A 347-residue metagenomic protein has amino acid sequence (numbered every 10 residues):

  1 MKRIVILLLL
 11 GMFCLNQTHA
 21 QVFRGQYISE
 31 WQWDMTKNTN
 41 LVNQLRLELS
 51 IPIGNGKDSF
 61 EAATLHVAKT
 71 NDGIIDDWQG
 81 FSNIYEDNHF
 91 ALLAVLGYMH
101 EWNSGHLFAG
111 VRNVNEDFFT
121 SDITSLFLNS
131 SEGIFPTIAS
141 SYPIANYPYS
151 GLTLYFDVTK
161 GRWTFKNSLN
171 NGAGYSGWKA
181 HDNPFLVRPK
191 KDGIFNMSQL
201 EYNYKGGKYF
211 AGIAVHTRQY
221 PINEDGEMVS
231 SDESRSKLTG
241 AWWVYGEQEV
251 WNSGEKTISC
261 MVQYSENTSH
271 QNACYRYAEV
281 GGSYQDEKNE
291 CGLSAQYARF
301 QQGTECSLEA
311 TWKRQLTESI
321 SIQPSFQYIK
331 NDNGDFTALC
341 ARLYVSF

Functional and structural regions predicted by a protein language model:
F23, G56-F60, S104-L107, R162-N167 (+4 more regions): Repeated loop/turn-to-beta-strand initiation elements of outer-membrane beta-barrel proteins
S29-W33, T64-T70, V111-D117, K160-R162 (+9 more regions): Transmembrane beta-strands of outer-membrane beta-barrel pores
T36-V42, Y85-N88, I144-N146, L186-D192 (+4 more regions): Replace "Gram-negative outer membrane beta-barrel proteins" with "bacterial and organellar outer membrane beta-barrel
R46-G172, N272-G281, E290-F300: Outer membrane beta-barrel
L47, L96, L154, S198-L200 (+4 more regions): Membrane-embedded beta-strands of outer-membrane beta-barrel proteins, especially the hydrophobic/small aromatic
W163-P221: Loop-centered beta-sheet repeat module
F165-S168, N203-F300, A310: Detector for outer-membrane/organellar transmembrane beta-barrel domains, recognizing the amphipathic beta-strand
D335-F347: Outer-membrane beta-barrel "beta-signal"
